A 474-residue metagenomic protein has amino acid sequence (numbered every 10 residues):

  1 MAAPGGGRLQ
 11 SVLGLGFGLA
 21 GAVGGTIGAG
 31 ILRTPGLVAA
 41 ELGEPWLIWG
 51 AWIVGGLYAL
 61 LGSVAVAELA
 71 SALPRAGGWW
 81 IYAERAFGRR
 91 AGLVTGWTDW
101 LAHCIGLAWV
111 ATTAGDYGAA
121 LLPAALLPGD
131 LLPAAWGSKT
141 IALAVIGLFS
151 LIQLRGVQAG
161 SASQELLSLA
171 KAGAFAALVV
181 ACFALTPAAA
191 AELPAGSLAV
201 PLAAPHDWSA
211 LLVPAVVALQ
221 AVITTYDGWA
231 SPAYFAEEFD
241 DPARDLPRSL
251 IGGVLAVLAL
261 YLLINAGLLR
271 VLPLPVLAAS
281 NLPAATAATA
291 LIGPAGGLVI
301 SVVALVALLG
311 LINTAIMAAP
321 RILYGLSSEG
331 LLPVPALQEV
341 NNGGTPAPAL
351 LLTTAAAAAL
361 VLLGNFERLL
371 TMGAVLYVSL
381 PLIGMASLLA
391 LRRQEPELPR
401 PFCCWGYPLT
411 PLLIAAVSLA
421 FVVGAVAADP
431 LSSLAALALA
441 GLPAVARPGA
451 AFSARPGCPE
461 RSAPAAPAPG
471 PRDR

Functional and structural regions predicted by a protein language model:
M1-A2, I81-E84, A111-T140, A174-A177 (+4 more regions): Helix-loop-helix connectors at the membrane interface of multi-pass transporters/channels
M1-G36, A40-W46, L60-V64, A76 (+5 more regions): Membrane-interface "cap" regions at the ends of multi-pass membrane proteins
P4-Q10, P45, W49, L126-G137 (+1 more regions): Helix-loop-helix junctions that connect adjacent transmembrane segments in multi-pass membrane transporters
L37-A40, L60-I146, L151, A304-G325 (+1 more regions): Hydrophobic transmembrane alpha-helices that form the core helical bundles of multi-pass secondary transporters
I81-Y82, G88, A119-A125, A199-H206 (+4 more regions): TM-loop-TM module centered on a large, flexible mid-protein loop between adjacent transmembrane helices in multi-pass
G137-L193, L250-I251, G373-I383, T410-L413 (+1 more regions): Membrane-interface loop-to-helix entry segments
A174-L178, L323, G373-R400, V417 (+1 more regions): Hydrophobic alpha-helical segments of multi-pass membrane transport proteins
P335-A347, P381-S432, C458: C-terminal membrane-solvent junction of multi-pass transporters and transport-like membrane proteins
